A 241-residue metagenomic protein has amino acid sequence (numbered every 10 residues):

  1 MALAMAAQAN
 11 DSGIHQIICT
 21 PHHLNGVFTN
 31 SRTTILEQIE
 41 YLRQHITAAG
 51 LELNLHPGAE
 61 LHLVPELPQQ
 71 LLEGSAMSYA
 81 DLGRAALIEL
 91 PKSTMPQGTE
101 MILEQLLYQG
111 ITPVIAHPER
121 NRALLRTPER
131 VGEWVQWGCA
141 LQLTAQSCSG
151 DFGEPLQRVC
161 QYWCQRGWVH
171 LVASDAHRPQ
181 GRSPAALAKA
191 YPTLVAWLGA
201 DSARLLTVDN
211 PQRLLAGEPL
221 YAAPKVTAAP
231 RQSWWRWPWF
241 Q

Functional and structural regions predicted by a protein language model:
M1-L51: An N-terminally biased module of ancient metal coordination in phosphate/nucleic-acid-related enzymes
N10, L107, C164-Q165: Non-catalytic positions within long, well-ordered alpha-helices that form the structural scaffold/packing of enzyme
T20, W168-A185: Short acidic/histidine-rich active-site segments
P21, L55, H117, D175 (+1 more regions): Divalent metal-coordination and catalytic microenvironments
L24-V27, H62-V64, R120-L124, C148-D151 (+1 more regions): Active-site environment of divalent metal-dependent phosphoester hydrolases
V27-E37, R43, A49-L55, W168 (+1 more regions): Short acidic, glycine/proline-enriched helix-loop-strand junctions
T29-Q142, K225-Q241: Extended substrate/RNA-proximal surfaces in nucleic-acid metabolism proteins
P192-Q241: Mid-to-C-terminal alpha-helical segments outside catalytic/metal-binding sites
